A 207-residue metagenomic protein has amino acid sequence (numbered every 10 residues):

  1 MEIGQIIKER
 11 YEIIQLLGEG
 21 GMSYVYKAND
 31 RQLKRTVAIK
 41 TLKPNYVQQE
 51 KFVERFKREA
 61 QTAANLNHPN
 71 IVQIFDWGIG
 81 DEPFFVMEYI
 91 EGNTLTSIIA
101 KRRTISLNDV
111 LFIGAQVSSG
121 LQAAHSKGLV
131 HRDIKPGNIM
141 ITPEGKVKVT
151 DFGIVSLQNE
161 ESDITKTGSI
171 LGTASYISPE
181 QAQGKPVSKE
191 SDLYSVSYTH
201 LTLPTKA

Functional and structural regions predicted by a protein language model:
I14-G20, V25: Protein kinase glycine-rich loop
K43-N65: AlphaC helix of the eukaryotic protein kinase fold
W77: Activation-segment/catalytic-loop signature of the eukaryotic protein kinase fold
G80-T94, I98, R102: Conserved short submotifs of the Hanks-type protein kinase catalytic core that shape the nucleotide-binding pocket
I113-G114: Activation segment signature within eukaryotic-like protein kinase domains
V117-L129: Protein kinase catalytic-loop region centered on the HRD/HxD motif
D192: Conserved catalytic-loop aspartate of Hanks-type protein kinases
T199-T205: Conserved small/polar residues in nucleotide/adenosyl-binding loops
